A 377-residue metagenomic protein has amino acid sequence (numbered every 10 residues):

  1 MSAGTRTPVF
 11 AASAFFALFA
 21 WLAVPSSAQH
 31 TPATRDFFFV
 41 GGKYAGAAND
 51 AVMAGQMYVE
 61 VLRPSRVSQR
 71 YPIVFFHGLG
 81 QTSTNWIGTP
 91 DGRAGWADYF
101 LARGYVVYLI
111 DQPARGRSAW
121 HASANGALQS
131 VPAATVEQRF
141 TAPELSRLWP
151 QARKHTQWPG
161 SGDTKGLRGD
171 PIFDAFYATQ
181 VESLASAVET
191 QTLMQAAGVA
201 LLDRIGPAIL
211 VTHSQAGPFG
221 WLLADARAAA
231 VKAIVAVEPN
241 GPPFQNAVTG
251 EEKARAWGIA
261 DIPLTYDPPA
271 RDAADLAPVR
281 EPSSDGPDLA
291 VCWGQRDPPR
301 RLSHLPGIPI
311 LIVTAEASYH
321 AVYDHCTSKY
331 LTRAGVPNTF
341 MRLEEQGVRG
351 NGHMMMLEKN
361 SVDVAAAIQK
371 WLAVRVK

Functional and structural regions predicted by a protein language model:
Q29-S68: N-terminal cap/lid segment of alpha/beta-hydrolase-fold proteins
Q69-G78: Short beta-strand element of the alpha/beta-hydrolase
R93-W120, G126: Conserved alpha/beta-hydrolase
P143, P159, P171, A178-V181 (+1 more regions): Conserved acidic catalytic loop of the alpha/beta-hydrolase fold
V211-G220: Gly/Ala-rich beta-loop-alpha elbow adjacent to hydrolase catalytic centers
F219, Y319-C326: Conserved alpha/beta-hydrolase "acid-adjacent" motif
I312-T314: Short beta-strand/loop motif that positions the catalytic acidic residue of the alpha/beta-hydrolase fold
V348-G350, M354-K377: Catalytic active-site module of serine/aspartate enzymes centered on a nucleophile-bearing elbow/loop
